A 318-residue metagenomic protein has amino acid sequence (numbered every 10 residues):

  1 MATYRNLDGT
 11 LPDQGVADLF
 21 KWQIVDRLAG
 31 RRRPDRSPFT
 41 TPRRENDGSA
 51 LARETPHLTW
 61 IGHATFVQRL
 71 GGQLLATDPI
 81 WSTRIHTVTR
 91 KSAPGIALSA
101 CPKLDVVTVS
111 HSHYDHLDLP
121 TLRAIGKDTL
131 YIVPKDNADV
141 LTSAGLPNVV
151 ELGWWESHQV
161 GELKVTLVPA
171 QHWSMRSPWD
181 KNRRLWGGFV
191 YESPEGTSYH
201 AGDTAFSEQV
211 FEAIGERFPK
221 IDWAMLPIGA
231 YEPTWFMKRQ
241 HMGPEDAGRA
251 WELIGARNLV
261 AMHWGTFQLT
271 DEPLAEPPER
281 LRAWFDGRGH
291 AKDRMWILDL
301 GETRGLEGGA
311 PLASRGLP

Functional and structural regions predicted by a protein language model:
M1-I85, T89-R90, P94-A100, E192-G202 (+2 more regions): Metallo-beta-lactamase
M1-L11, V106, L130-V140, T197 (+1 more regions): Cap/insert and terminal regions of metallo-dependent hydrolase folds
R33-R53, P134-G196, R280-E302, L306-G308: Metallo-beta-lactamase
H57-T59, T87-P94, S112, H116 (+3 more regions): Short gly/ser/thr-rich secondary-structure transition/capping motifs
Q68, D78, H111, D118 (+6 more regions): Divalent metal-coordination and catalytic microenvironments
P79-G95, W173-D180, E232-H241: Acidic/histidine-rich helix-loop elements that form or flank divalent-metal/phosphate-binding sites at the catalytic
P79-W81, S112, A170-Q171, G202-T204 (+2 more regions): Active-site metal-binding loops of divalent metal-dependent hydrolases
T87-V133, D139, N148, P219-M225: Active-site metal-binding motif and surrounding structural segment of the metallo-beta-lactamase
